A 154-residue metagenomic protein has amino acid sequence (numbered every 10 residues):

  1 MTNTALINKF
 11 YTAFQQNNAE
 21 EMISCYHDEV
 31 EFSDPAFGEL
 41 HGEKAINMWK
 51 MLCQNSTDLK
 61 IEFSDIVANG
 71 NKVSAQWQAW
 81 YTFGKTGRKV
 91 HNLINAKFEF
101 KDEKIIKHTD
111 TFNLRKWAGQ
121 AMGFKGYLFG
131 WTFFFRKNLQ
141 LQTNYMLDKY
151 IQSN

Functional and structural regions predicted by a protein language model:
T4-C25: Short acidic-aromatic low-complexity motifs
E20-E21, H27-N71: A solvent-exposed, acidic/Ser-Thr-rich amphipathic alpha-helical stretch
C53-K60, V67-N154: A beta-strand edge to alpha-helix "cap/lid" segment located at domain peripheries
